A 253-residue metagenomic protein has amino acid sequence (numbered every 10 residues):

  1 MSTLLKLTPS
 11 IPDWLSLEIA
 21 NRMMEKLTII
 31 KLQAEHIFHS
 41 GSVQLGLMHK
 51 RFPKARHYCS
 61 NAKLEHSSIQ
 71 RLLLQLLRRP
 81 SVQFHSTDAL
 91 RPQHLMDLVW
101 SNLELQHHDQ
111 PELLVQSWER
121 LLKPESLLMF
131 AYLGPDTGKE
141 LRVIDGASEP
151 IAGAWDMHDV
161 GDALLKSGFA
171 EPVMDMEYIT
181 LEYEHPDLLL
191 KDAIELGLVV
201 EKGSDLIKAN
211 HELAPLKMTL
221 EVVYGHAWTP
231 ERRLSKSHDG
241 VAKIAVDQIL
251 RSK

Functional and structural regions predicted by a protein language model:
M1-A34: Class I SAM-dependent methyltransferase Rossmann-like catalytic core, especially the SAM/SAH-binding loop
M1-I11, R71, Q75-L76, L250-K253: Eukaryotic N-terminal low-complexity, Ser/Thr- and Lys/Arg-rich leader segments that predominantly function as
M24, T28, S167, D187-K253: C-terminal lobe and adjacent flexible extensions of AdoMet/dcAdoMet transferase-like proteins
M24-Q93, L98, E112-L113: Class I SAM-dependent methyltransferase SAM/SAH-binding core
H49, A55, D136-E140, L216: Terminal, non-globular segments
M96-E112, Q116, Y132: A short SAM/SAH-binding and catalytic strip from SAM-dependent methyltransferases
E112-L127: A short glycine-rich, Lys/Arg-flanked "PGG" loop and its adjoining helix->strand segment in the class I
E125-P186, L196-D205: Conserved catalytic/acceptor-binding region of the Class I
